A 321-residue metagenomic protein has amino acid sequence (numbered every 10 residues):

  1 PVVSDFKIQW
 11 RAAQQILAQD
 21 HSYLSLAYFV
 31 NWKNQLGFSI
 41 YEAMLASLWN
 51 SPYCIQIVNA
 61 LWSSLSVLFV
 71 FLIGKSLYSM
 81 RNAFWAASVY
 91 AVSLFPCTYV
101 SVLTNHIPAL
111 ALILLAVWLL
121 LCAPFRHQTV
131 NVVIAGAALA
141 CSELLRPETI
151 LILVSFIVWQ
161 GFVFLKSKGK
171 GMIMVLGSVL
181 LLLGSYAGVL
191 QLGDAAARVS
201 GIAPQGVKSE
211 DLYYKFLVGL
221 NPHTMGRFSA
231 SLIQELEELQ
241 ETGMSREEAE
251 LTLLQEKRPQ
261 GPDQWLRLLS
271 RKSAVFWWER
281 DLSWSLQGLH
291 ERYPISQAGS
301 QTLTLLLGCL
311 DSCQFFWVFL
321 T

Functional and structural regions predicted by a protein language model:
V2-A12, A18-Y41, W49-C54, V207 (+2 more regions): Extracytoplasmic catalytic/substrate-binding loops of multi-pass membrane glycan-assembly enzymes
Y53, V70-V92: Transmembrane-helix signature of polytopic, membrane-embedded enzymes that assemble or transfer cell-envelope glycans
C54, L268, K272-T321: Membrane-interface anchor segments at the N-terminal boundary of transmembrane helices in multi-pass membrane enzymes
I57-L77, L115, F319-L320: Transmembrane-helix motifs of polytopic, lipid-linked glycan transferases
N59, A86-L94, W118, L139 (+1 more regions): Short helix- or helix-capping micro-motifs that position conserved polar/aromatic residues at function-defining sites
F95-A109, L145: Short acidic/glycine- and proline-prone juxtamembrane loop motifs at membrane-interface regions of multi-pass membrane
N131-P147, L153-I157, S178-Y186: Membrane-interface alpha helices of multi-pass inner-membrane proteins
G193-H290: Membrane-proximal stem/loop segments at transmembrane-domain junctions that anchor or position
